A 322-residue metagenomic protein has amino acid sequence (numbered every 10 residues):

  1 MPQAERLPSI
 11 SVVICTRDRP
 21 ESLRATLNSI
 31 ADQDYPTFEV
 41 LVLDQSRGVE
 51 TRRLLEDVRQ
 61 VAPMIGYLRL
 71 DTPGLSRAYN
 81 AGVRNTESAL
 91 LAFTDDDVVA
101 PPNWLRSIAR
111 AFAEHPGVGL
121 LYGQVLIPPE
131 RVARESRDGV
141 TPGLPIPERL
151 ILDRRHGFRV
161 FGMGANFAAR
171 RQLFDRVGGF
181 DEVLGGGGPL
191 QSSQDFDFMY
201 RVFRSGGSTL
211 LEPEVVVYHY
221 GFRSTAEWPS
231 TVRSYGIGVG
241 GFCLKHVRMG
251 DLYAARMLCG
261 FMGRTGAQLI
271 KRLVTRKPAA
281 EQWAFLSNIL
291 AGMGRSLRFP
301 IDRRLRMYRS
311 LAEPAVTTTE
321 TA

Functional and structural regions predicted by a protein language model:
M1-D32: N-proximal low-complexity "stem/linker" segments adjacent to membrane-targeting elements
L27-R69: Acidic donor-binding segment of Leloir-type glycosyltransferases
L70-T86: Glycine-rich, basic loop-to-helix element that forms the pyrophosphate-binding segment of sugar-nucleotide handling
L91: Short aromatic/hydrophobic "clamp" motif used to bind/position activated sugar donors
N103-R137: Conserved donor NDP-sugar-binding/catalytic core segment of glycosyltransferases
G123, V140-V160: Short, flexible, basic/aromatic active-site loop/helix in glycosyltransferases
G162-G178, V183-V215: A short, conserved alpha-helix in the catalytic core of glycosyltransferases
T231-I237, M249-A322: Non-catalytic, C-terminal membrane-associated alpha-helical segments of glycosyltransferases
